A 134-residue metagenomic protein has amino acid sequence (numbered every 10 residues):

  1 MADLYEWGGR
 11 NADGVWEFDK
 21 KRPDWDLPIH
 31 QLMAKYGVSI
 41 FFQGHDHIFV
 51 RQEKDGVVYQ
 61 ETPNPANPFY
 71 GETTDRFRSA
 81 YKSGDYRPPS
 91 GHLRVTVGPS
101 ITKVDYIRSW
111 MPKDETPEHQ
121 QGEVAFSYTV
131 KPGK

Functional and structural regions predicted by a protein language model:
M1-D114: Long, structured stretches of catalytic cores involved in phosphate-ester chemistry, encompassing
I107-G133: C-terminal/domain-terminus segments
